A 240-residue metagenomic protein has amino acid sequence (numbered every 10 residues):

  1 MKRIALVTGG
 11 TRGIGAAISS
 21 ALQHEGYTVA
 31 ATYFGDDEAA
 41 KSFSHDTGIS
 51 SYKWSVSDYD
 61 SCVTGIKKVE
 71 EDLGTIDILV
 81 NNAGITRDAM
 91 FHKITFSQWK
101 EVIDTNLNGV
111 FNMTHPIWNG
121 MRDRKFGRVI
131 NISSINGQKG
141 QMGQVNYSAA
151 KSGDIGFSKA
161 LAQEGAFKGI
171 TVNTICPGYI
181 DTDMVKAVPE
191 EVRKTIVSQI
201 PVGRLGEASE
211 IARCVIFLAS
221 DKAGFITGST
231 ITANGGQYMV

Functional and structural regions predicted by a protein language model:
T11-R12: Conserved glycine-rich cofactor-binding loop
M90-F91, T95-I103, V185, I196: Substrate-binding pocket helix/loop in short-chain dehydrogenase/reductase
T114, A150, S158: Active-site helix of classical SDR
N119, Q163-E164, G224: Alpha-helical segment proximal to the catalytic Tyr-Lys
S134: Residue(s) in the substrate-gating loop at a strand-loop-helix junction that position the organic substrate next
A166, T171, I226-G228, N234: Short, small/polar-rich loop/turn modules that mediate ligand/substrate recognition or access, typified
I200-I211, K222: A conserved structural motif in NAD(P)-dependent oxidoreductases
